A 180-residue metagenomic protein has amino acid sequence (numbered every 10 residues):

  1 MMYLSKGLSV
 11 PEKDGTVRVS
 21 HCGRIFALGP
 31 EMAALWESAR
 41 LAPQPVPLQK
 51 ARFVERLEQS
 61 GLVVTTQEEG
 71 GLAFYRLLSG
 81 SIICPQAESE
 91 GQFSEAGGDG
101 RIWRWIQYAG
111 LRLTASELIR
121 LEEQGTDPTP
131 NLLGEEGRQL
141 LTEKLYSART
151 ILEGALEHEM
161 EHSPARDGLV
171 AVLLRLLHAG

Functional and structural regions predicted by a protein language model:
M1-S20: Short boundary/linker motifs that mark transitions into or out of structured domains
C22-G180: Long, charge-rich, low-complexity alpha-helical segments
